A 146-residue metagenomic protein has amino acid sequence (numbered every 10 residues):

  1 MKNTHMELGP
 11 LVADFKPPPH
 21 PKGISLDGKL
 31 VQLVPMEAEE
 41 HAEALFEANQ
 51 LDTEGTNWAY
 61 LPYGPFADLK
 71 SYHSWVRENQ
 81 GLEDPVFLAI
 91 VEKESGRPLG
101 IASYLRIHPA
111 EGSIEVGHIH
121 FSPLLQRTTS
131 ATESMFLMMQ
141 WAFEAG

Functional and structural regions predicted by a protein language model:
M1-T128, Q140-W141: GNAT-family acyltransferases
E133-G146: Conserved acyl-CoA
